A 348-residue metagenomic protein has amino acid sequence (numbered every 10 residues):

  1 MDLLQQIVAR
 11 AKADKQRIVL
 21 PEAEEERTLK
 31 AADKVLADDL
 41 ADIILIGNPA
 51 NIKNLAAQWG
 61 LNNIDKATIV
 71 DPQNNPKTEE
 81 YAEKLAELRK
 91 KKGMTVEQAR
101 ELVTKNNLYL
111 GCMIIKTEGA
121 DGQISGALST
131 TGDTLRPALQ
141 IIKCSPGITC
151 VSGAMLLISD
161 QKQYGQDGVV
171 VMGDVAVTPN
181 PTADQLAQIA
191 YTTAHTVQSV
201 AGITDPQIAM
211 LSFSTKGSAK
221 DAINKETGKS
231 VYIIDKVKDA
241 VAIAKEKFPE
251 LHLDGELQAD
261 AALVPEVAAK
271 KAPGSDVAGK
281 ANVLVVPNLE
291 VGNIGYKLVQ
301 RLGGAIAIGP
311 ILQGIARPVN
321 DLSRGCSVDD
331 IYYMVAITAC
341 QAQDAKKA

Functional and structural regions predicted by a protein language model:
M1-A278, N282-A348: Anion-binding alpha/beta catalytic cores of soluble intermediary-metabolism enzymes, centered on
